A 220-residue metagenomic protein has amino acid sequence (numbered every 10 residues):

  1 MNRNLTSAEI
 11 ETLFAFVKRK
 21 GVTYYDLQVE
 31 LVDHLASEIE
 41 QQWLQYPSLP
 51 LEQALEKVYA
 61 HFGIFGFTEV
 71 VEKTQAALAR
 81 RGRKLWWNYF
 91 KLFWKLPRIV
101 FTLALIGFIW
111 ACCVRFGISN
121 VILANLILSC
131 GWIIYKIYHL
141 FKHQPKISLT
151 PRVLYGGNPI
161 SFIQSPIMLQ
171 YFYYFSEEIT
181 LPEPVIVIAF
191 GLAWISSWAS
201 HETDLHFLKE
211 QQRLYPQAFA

Functional and structural regions predicted by a protein language model:
M1-E9, L13, V17, E69-K73 (+2 more regions): Cytosolic-side membrane-entry/anchor segment at the start of a transmembrane helix
M1-T68: N-terminal, intrinsically disordered, low-complexity segments that immediately precede the first transmembrane helix
L13, I39, W43, A54-V58 (+5 more regions): Generic structural signal of hydrophobic/aromatic residues within well-ordered alpha-helices of folded domains
V17, V22, V29-V32, V58 (+6 more regions): Extended aliphatic helical segments
S48-F108: Cytosolic juxtamembrane regions of integral membrane proteins
W86-A220: Hydrophobic alpha-helical bundles in membrane proteins
